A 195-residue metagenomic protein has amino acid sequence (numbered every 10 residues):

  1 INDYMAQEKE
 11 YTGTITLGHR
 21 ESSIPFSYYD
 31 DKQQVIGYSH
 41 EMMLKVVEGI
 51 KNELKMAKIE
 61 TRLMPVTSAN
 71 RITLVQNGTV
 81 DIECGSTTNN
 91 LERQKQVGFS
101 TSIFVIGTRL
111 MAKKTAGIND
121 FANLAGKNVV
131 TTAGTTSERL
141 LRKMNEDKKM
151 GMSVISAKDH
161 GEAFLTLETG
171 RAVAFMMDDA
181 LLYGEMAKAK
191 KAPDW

Functional and structural regions predicted by a protein language model:
N2-C84: Extracytoplasmic small-molecule ligand-binding "clamshell" domains of the periplasmic binding protein/Venus flytrap
I15-R20, I36, F121-E138: Short loop->beta-strand "edge-of-pocket" segments that line small-molecule binding or catalytic clefts across diverse
G18-S23, M64-A69, G78-N90, K114 (+3 more regions): Beta->alpha turn/N-cap motifs
K32, L44-E60, S137-S156, M186-A192: Ligand-binding cleft/hinge of the Venus flytrap
N52-K58, R62-I82, Q96-G98, A122-A125 (+2 more regions): Short helices/loops that flank or line small-molecule/ion binding pockets
N70, C84-Q96, L140-D147, L165-W195: A ligand-binding cleft/hinge motif common to bilobed small-molecule-binding domains
V97-R109, N123, K190: Short Pro/Gly-enriched coil loops immediately N-terminal to beta-strands
T101, A112-V129: Flexible hinge/capping segments at coil-to-helix
